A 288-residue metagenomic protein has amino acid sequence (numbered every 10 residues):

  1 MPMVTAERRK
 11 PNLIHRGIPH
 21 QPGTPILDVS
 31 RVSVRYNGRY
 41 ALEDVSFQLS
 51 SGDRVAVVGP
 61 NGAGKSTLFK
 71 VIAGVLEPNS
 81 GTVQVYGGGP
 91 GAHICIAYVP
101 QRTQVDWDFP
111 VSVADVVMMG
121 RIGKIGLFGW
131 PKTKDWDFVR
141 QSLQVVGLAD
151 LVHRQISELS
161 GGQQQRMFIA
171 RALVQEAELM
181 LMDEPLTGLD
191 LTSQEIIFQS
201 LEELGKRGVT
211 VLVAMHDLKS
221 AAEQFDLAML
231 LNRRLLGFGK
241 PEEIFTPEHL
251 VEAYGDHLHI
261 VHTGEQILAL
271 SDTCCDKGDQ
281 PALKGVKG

Functional and structural regions predicted by a protein language model:
A73: Helix-to-loop junction immediately C-terminal to a conserved catalytic motif
G81-I96: Conserved ABC transporter NBD signature motif
M118, T133-L151: Conserved ABC ATPase "signature" region
Q155-L159, Q163: Conserved ABC ATPase signature
M180-E184: Catalytic Walker B motif of ABC-type/P-loop ATPase nucleotide-binding domains
M215-H216: H-loop/switch region of ABC-family ATPase nucleotide-binding domains
T246-E248, E252-G288: ABC ATPase nucleotide-binding domains
